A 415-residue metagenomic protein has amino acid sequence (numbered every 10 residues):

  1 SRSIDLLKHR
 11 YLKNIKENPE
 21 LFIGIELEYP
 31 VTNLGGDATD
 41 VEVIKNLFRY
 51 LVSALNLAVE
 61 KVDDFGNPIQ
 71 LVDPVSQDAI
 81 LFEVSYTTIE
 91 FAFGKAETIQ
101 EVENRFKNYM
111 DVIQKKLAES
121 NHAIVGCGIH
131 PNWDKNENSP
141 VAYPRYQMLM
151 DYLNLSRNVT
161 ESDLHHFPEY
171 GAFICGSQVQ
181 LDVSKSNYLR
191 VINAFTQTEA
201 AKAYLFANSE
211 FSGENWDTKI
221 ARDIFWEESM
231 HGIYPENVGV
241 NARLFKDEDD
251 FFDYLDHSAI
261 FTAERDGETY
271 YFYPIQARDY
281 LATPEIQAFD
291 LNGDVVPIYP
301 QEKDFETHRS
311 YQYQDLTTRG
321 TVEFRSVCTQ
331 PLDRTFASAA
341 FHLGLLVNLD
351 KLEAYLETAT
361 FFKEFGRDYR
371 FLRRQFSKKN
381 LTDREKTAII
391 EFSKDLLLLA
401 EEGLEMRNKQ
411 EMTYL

Functional and structural regions predicted by a protein language model:
S1-F167, F173, N193, A207 (+8 more regions): Terminal catalytic/cofactor-binding subdomain
F93-K95, V183, C328: Short, histidine-centered active-site or binding-site loop motifs used for metal coordination, general acid-base
A118-E119, A123-T317: Loop-rich catalytic cores of soluble enzymes, especially ATP-dependent carboxylate-amine ligases and other
